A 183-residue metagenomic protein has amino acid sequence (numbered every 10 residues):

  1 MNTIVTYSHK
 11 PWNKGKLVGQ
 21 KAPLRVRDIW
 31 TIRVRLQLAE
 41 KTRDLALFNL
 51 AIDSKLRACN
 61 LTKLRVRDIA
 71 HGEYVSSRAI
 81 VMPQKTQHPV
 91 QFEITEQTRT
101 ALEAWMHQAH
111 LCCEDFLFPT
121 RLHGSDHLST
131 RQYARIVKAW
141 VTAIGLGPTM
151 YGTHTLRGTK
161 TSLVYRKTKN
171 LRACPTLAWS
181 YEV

Functional and structural regions predicted by a protein language model:
M1-V183: Conserved catalytic core of the tyrosine transesterase superfamily
